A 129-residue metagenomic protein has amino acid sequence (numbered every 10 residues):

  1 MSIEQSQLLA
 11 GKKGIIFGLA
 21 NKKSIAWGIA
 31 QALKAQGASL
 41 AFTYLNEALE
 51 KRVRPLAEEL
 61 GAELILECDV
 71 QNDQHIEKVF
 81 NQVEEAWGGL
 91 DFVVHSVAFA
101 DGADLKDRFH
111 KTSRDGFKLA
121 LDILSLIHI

Functional and structural regions predicted by a protein language model:
S6-F42: Canonical Rossmann dinucleotide-binding motif of NAD(H)/NADP(H)-dependent dehydrogenases/reductases, specifically
K13-I15, V93-A98: Conserved hydrophobic beta-strands of the Rossmann-like cofactor-binding core in SDR/related NAD(P)H-dependent
S24-I25, E50, D101-D104: Glycine/Thr-rich phosphate-binding loops of Rossmann-like dinucleotide-binding domains
Q36-R54: Conserved glycine-rich Rossmann-like NAD(P)H-binding loop of the short-chain dehydrogenase/reductase
A57, C68, N72-E77, N81-A86 (+1 more regions): Conserved mid-core segment of classical short-chain dehydrogenase/reductases
A62, G89-L90, F117: Local beta-strand N-terminus motif with an aromatic residue
I127-I129: Conserved small/polar residues in nucleotide/adenosyl-binding loops
